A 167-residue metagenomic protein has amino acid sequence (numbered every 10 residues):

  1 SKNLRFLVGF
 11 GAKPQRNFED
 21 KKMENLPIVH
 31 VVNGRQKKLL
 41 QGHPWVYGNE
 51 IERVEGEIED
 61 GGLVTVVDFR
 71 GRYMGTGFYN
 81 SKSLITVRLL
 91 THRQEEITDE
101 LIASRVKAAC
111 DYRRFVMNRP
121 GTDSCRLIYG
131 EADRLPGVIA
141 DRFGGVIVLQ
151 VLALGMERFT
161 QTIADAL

Functional and structural regions predicted by a protein language model:
S1-P14, D20-K21: Short, low-complexity intrinsically disordered segments enriched in small and basic residues
M23-L167: RNA-binding accessory domains that recognize and position tRNA/RNA substrates
